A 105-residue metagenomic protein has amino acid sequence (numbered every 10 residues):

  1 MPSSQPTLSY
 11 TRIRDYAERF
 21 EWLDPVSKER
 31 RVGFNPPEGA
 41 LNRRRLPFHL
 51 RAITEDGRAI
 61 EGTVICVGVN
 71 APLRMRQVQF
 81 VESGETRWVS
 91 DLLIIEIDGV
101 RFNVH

Functional and structural regions predicted by a protein language model:
M1-R58: Short glycine-rich, low-complexity segments
P2, V104-H105: Flexible, processing/modification-adjacent segments and terminal tails in exported/periplasmic/extracellular proteins
D56-E61, R87-S90: Short coil-to-beta-strand transition motifs
I60-V69: Short beta-strand-centered aromatic/proline hotspots
A71-R74: Acidic, glycine/polar-enriched metal-coordinating patches/loops that mediate binding to polyanionic ligands
R76-V81: SH3/SH3-like beta-barrel fold
T86-N103: Structured surface patches comprising rigid loops and adjacent beta-strands/short helices at the edges of well-ordered
